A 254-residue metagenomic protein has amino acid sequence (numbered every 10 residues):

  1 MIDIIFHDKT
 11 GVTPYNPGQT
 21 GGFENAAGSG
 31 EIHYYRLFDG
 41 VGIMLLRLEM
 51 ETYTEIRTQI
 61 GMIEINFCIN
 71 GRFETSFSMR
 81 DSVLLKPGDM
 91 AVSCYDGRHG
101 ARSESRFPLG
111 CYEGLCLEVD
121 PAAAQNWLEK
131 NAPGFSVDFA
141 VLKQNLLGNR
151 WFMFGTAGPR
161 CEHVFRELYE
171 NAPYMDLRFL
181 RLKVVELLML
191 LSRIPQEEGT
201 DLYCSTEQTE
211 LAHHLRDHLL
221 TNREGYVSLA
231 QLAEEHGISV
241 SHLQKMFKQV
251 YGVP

Functional and structural regions predicted by a protein language model:
M1-Q19: Short Lys/Arg-enriched alpha/beta "domain-start" segment
P14-E113: N-terminal functional module of multi-domain proteins
V41, I60, E64, M175 (+2 more regions): Short, well-structured alpha-helical interface segments that form or flank functional binding sites
R57, C204-Q208, T221: Residue-level marker of regulatory loop/turn positions in helix-turn-helix DNA-binding domains and in histidine
S76, V83-Q208, L229-A230, E234-V240 (+1 more regions): Alpha-helical bundle regulatory/interaction domains
A212-A233, Q249-P254: Terminal helix-turn-helix DNA-binding modules in bacterial transcription factors
H242-L243, F247: Short hydrophobic/aromatic patch on the recognition helix
